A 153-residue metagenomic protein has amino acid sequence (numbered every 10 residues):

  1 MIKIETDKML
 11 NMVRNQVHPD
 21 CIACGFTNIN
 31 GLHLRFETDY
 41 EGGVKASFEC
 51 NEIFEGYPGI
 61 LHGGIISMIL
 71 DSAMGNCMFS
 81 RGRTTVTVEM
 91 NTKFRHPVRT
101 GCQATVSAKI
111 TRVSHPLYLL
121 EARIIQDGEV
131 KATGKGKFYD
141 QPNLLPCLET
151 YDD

Functional and structural regions predicted by a protein language model:
M1-S47, N51-E52: Non-catalytic linker/capping segments at the edges of enzyme domains
M1-V13, V98-T100, T111-D153: HotDog/MaoC-like acyl-thioester-processing domains
V17, N30-L32, G42-V44, G64 (+4 more regions): A generic structural signal for short beta-strands and their flanking turns/coil linkers
R35, N91-K93, T105-K109, E121-R123 (+1 more regions): Residues located in well-ordered beta-strands
K45-M68: A conserved, well-ordered hydrophobic junction motif at loop->secondary-structure transitions
F48-C50, F94, F138-D140: Hydrophobic residues in beta-strands and at strand termini
S72-T105, I110: Hydrophobic beta-strand-centered segment that forms part of the acyl-chain substrate-binding groove
